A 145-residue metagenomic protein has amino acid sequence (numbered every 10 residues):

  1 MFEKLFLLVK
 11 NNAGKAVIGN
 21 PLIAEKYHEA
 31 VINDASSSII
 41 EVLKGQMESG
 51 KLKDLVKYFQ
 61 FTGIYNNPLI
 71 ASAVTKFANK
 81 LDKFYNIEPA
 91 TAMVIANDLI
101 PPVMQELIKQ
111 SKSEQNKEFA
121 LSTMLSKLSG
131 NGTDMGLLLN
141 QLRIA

Functional and structural regions predicted by a protein language model:
M1-A145: A structural "flexibility-hinge" signal
